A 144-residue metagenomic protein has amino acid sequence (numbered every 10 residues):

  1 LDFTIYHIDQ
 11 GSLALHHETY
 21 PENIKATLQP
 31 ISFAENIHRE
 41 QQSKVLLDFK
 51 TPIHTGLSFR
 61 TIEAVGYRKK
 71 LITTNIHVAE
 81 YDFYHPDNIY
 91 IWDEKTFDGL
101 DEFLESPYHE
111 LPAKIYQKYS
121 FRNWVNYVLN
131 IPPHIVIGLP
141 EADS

Functional and structural regions predicted by a protein language model:
L1-H54, T73-V78, S120-A142: Nucleotide-sugar donor-binding catalytic core of glycosyltransferases
I37, R60-G66: Short alpha-helical segment that forms part of, or immediately flanks, the ligand-binding pocket in carbohydrate-active
S58-R60, L71-D82: Short glycine/proline-centered loop/turn elements that form peptide/ligand docking sites
L71, I89-I91: Conserved beta-strand scaffold positions in the cores of enzyme catalytic domains, especially in NTP/NDP-utilizing
F83-I89: Acidic, glycine-centered active-site loop in nucleotide-sugar glycosyltransferases
I91-L111: C-terminal "capping" alpha-helix adjacent to the active site of nucleotide-linked donor transferases in cell-envelope
Y108-N123: A short, well-ordered alpha-helix in the C-terminal region of glycosyltransferases
